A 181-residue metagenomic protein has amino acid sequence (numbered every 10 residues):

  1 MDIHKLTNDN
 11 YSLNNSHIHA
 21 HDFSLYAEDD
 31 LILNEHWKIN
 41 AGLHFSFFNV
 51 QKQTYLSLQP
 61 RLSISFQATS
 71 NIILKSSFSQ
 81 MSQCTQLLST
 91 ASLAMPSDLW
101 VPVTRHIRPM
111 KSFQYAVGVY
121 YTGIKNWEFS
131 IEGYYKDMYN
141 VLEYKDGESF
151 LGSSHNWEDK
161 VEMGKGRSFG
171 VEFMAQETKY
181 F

Functional and structural regions predicted by a protein language model:
M1, A41-F47, S76-Q80, D98 (+2 more regions): Transmembrane beta-barrel strands of outer-membrane/channel proteins
L13-H21, V50-L56, P96, R105-K111 (+1 more regions): Replace "Gram-negative outer membrane beta-barrel proteins" with "bacterial and organellar outer membrane beta-barrel
N14-I18, S24, E128-F181: Outer membrane beta-barrel strand-and-loop segments of large Gram-negative receptors, especially TonB-dependent
H17-Q51, S57-R61, A175-F181: Surface-exposed extracellular loop regions of Gram-negative outer-membrane beta-barrel proteins
H21-A27, L43, L58-I64, F113-V117 (+3 more regions): Hydrophobic, lipid-facing positions within transmembrane beta-strands of outer-membrane proteins
D30-L31, F45, L56, F66-Q67 (+6 more regions): Residue-level signature of outer-membrane beta-barrel architecture
H36-I39, N71-L74, K125-F129, F181: Repeated loop/turn-to-beta-strand initiation elements of outer-membrane beta-barrel proteins
K52, S70-Y115, Y135-K160: Surface-exposed extracellular loop regions of Gram-negative outer-membrane beta-barrel proteins, predominantly
